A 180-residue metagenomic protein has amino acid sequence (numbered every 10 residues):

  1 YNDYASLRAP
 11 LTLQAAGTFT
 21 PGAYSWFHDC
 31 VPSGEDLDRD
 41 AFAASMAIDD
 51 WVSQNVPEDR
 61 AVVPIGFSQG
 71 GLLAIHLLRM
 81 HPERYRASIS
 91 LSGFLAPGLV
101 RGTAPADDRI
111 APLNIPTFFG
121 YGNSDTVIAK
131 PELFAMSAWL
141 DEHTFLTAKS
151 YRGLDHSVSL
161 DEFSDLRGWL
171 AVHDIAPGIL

Functional and structural regions predicted by a protein language model:
Y1-A61: Serine-hydrolase catalytic machinery in alpha/beta-hydrolase-like enzymes
T18-W26, G93-P116: Flexible "cap/lid" loop of the alpha/beta hydrolase fold
P64-G66, L91: Short beta-strand immediately N-terminal to the catalytic nucleophile in serine-hydrolase-like folds
G66-G70, A74: Gly/Ala-rich beta-loop-alpha elbow adjacent to hydrolase catalytic centers
E83-A96: A conserved short beta-strand
P97, N123-I128, H156-S157: Acidic catalytic loop of the alpha/beta-hydrolase fold
L113, F118-Y121, D125: Short beta-strand/loop motif that positions the catalytic acidic residue of the alpha/beta-hydrolase fold
P131-L180: C-terminal catalytic histidine-bearing segment of alpha/beta-hydrolase fold enzymes
